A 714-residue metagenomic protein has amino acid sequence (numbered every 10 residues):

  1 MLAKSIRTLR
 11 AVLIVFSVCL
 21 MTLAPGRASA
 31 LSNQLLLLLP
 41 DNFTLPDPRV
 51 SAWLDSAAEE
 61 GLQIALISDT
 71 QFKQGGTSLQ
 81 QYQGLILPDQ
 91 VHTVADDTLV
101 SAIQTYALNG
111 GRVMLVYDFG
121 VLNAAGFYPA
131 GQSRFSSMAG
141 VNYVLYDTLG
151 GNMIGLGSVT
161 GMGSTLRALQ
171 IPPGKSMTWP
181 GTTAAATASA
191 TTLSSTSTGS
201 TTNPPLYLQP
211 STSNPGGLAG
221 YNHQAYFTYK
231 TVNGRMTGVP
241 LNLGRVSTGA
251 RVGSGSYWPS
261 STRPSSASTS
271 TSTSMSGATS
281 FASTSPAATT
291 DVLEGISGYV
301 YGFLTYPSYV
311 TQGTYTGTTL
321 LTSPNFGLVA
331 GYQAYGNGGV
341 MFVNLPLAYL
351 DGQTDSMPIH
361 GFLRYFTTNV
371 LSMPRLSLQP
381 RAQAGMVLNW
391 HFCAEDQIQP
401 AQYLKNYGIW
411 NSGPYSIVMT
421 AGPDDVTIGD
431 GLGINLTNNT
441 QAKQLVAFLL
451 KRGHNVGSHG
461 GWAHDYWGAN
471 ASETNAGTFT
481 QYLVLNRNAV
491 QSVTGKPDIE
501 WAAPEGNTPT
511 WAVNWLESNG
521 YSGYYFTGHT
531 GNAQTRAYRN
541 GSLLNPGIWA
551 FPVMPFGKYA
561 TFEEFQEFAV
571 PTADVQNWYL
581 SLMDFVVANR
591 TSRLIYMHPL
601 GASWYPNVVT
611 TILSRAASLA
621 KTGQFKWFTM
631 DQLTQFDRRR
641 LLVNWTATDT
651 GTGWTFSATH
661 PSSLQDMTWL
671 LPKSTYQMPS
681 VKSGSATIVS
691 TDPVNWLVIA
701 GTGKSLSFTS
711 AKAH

Functional and structural regions predicted by a protein language model:
R27-Y82, P204, Q209, R251 (+4 more regions): Aromatic-Pro/Gly-enriched surface loop or interdomain linker that acts as a lid/target-recognition segment
L31-L35, D55-E59, T183-A186, S194-T202 (+7 more regions): Extracellular ligand-binding/catalytic regions of CAZymes and related secreted enzymes and adhesion modules
T93-A186, S197-W258, S265-A267, G277-S283: A glycine-rich, often tryptophan-bearing local segment used as a flexible ligand/cofactor-contacting loop or short
G120-N123, F127, R134-S136, G140-M162 (+5 more regions): Metal-dependent polysaccharide deacetylase catalytic core of the NodB/CE4 family, i.e., the active-site-bearing domain
T290, S297-Y309, T659-Q677: Surface-exposed beta-strand/loop patches in extracellular or lumenal glycoproteins
G385-A394, V553-Q632: Catalytic grooves of carbohydrate-active enzymes
D631-P672: Surface beta-strand/loop "capping" patches
D692-H714: C-terminal beta-strand-rich structural cap/linker in extracellular carbohydrate-active enzymes
